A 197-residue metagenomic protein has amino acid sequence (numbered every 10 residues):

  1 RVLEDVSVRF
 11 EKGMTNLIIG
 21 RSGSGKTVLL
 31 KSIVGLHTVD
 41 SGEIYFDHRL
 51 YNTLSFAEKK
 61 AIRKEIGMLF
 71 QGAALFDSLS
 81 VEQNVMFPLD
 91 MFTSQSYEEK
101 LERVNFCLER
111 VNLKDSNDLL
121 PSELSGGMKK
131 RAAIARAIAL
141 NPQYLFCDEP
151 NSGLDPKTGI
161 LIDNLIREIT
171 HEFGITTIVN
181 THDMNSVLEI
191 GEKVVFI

Functional and structural regions predicted by a protein language model:
V34: Helix-to-loop junction immediately C-terminal to a conserved catalytic motif
L50, Y97-D115: Conserved ABC ATPase "signature" region
L120-L124, M128: Conserved ABC ATPase signature
N141: Conserved catalytic motifs of ABC-family nucleotide-binding domains
L145-D148: Catalytic Walker B motif of ABC-type/P-loop ATPase nucleotide-binding domains
P156-T158: Helix N-cap at the start of a conserved alpha-helix in ABC-type nucleotide-binding domains
T181-H182: H-loop/switch region of ABC-family ATPase nucleotide-binding domains
